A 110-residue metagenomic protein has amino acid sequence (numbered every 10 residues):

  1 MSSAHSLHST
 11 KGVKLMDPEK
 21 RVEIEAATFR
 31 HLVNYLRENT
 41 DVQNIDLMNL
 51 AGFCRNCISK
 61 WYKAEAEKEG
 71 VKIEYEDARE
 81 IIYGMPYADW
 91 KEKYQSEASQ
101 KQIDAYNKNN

Functional and structural regions predicted by a protein language model:
S2-N110: Domain-level signature for proteins that mediate thiol-based redox and metal-cofactor handling
